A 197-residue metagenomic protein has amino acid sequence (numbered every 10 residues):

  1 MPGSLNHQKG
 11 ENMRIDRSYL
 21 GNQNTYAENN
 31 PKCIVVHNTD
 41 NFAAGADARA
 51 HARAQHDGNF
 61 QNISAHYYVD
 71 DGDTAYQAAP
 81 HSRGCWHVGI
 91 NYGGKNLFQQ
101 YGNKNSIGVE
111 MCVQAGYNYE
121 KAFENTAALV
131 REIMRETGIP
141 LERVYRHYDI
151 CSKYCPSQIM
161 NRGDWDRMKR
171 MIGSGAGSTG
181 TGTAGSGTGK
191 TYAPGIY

Functional and structural regions predicted by a protein language model:
M1-G102, P194-G195: N-terminal catalytic cores of peptidoglycan-degrading enzymes
L5-Q8, M13-R17, A27-E28, K104-G108 (+1 more regions): Basic/polar, cationic surfaces and motifs that engage anionic cell-wall and phosphate/carboxylate ligands
